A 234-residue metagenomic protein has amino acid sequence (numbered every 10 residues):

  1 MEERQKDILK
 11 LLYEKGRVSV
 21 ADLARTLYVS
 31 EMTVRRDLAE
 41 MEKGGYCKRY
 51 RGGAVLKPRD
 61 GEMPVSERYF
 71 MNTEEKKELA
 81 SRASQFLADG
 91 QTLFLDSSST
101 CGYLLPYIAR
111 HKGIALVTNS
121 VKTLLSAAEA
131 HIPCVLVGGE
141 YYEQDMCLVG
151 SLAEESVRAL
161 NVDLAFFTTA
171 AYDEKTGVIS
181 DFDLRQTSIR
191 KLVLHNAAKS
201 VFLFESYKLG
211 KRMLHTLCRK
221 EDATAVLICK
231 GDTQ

Functional and structural regions predicted by a protein language model:
E2-A21, R25-T26, M32-S97, L105-G113 (+1 more regions): HTH-adjacent hinge/linker in prokaryotic transcriptional regulators
K10, R17-A21, L124-Q234: Conserved phosphate- and dinucleotide-binding cores of soluble alpha/beta proteins, encompassing both enzyme active
N72, L93, L116, M146 (+1 more regions): Glycine- and other small-residue-rich loops at beta-strand/loop junctions that grip anionic moieties
L95-D96, T118, I228: Short beta-strand scaffold positions
S98-S99, A170: Active-site metal-binding loops of divalent metal-dependent hydrolases
